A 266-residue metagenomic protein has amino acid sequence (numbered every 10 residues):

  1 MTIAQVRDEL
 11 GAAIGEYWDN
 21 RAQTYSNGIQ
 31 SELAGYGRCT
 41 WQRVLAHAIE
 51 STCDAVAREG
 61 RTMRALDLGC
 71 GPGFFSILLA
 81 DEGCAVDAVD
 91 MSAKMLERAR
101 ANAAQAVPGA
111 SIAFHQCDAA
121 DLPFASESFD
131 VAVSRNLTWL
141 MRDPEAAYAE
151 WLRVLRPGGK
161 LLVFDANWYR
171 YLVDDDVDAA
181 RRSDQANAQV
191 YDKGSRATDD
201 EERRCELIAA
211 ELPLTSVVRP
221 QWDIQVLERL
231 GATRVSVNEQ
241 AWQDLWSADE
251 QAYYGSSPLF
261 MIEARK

Functional and structural regions predicted by a protein language model:
T2-G60, F75-L78, A241: Conserved class I S-adenosyl-L-methionine
R64-D121: Class I SAM-dependent methyltransferase SAM/SAH-binding core
A120-V131: A short acidic, Gly/Pro-enriched loop at the edge of an enzyme's catalytic core that lines a small-molecule cofactor
V131-D143: A short SAM/SAH-binding and catalytic strip from SAM-dependent methyltransferases
E145-P157: A short glycine-rich, Lys/Arg-flanked "PGG" loop and its adjoining helix->strand segment in the class I
K160-T198: Conserved class I S-adenosyl-L-methionine
P213-G231: Short alpha-helix
A232-D244: Conserved S-adenosyl-L-methionine
